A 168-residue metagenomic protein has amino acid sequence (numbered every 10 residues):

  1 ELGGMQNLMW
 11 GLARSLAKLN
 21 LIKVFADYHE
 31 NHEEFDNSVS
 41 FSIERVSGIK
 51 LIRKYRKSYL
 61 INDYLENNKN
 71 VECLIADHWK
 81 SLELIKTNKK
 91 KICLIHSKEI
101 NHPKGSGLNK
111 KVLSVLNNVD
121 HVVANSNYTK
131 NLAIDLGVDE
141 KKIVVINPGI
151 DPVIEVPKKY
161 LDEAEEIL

Functional and structural regions predicted by a protein language model:
E1-L2, N7-R53: N-terminal strand-loop element at the rim of the active site of nucleotide-sugar-dependent glycosyltransferases
Y28, Y128, G149: Carbohydrate-associated surface elements
E30-F35, E83-L84, N131-A133: Short, charged/polar "capping" segments at the starts of alpha-helices and the immediately preceding loops
Y55-Y59, K89-I92, S97-N118: Nucleotide-sugar donor phosphate/pyrophosphate-binding loop at the beta->alpha transition of glycosyltransferases
Y59-N70: Short, well-structured alpha-helical segments in soluble
L74-I75, N118-S126: A short beta-strand/loop micro-motif in the catalytic core of glycosyltransferases that engages the nucleotide-sugar
I75-S81: Short His-centered aromatic/hydrophobic patch
E155-L168: A short helix/loop element that forms part of the nucleotide-sugar donor recognition site in Leloir-type
